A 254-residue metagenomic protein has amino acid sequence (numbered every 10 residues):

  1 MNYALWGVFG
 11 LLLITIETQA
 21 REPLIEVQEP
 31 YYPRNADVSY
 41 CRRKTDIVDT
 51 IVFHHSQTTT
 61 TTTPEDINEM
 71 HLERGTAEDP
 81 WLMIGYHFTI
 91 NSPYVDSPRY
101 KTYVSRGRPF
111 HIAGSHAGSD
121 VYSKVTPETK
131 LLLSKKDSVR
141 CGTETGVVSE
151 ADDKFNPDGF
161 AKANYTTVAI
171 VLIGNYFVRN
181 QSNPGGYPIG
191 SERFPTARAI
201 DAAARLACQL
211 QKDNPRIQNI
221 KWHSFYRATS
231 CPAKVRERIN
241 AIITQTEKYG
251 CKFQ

Functional and structural regions predicted by a protein language model:
M1-G7: Classical eukaryotic N-terminal signal peptides for Sec-dependent ER targeting/secretion, especially the positively
G7-L13: Bacterial N-terminal signal peptides
T15-E17: N-terminal signal peptide c-region/cleavage motif recognized by signal peptidases
R21-Q218: Active-site-adjacent loop/helix surface patches within enzyme catalytic domains that shape the substrate-binding cleft
A202, L206-C208, K212, I217-Q254: Catalytic cores and adjacent binding grooves of peptidoglycan-active enzymes
